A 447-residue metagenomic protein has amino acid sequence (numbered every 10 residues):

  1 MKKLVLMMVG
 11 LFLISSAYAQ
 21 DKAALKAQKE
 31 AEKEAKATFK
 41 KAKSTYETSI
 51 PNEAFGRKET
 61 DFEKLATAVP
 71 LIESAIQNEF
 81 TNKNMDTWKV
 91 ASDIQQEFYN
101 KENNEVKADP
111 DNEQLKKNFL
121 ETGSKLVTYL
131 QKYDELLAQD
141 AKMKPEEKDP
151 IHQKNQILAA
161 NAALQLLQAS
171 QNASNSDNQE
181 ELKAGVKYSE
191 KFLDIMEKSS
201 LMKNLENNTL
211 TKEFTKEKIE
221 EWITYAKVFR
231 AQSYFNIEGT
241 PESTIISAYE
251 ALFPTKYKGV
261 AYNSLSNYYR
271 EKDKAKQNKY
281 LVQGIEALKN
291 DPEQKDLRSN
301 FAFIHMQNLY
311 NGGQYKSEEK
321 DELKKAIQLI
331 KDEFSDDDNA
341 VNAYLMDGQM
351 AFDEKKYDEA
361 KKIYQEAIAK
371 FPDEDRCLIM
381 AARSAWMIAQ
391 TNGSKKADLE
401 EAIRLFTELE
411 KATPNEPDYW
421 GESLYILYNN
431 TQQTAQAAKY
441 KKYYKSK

Functional and structural regions predicted by a protein language model:
L25-K29, D321, D336, E400 (+1 more regions): Terminal, low-structured helical/coil segments at or just beyond the last alpha-helical repeat
K41, Y46-E180: Post-signal peptide N-terminal segment of secreted/secretory-pathway proteins
A42, E47-K58, E97-K107, A163 (+11 more regions): Short coil/turn linking the two alpha-helices of tandem helical-hairpin repeats
A68, T122, L126, G185 (+8 more regions): Single-residue signature of alpha-solenoid repeat helices
A75, Y133, F192, Y249-L252 (+7 more regions): Canonical positions in the second alpha-helix
F80-N82, E197, P254-Y257, K289-E293 (+3 more regions): Short coil turns that delineate tetratricopeptide repeat
D86, L164, Y225, G259-A261 (+5 more regions): Start-of-helix register in tetratricopeptide repeats
V90, L205-N208, E213-F214, W222-Y225 (+7 more regions): Canonical tetratricopeptide repeat
